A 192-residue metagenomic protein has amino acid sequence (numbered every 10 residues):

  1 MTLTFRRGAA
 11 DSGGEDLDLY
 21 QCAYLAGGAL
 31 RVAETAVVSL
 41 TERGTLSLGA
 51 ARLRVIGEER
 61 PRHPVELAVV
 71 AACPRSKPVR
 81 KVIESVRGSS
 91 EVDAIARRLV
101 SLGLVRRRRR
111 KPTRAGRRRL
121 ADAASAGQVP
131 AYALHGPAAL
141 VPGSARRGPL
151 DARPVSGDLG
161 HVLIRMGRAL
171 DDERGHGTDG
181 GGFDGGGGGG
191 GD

Functional and structural regions predicted by a protein language model:
M1-D192: Acidic, Ser/Thr/Pro-rich intrinsically disordered cytosolic tails and loops of eukaryotic transmembrane proteins
